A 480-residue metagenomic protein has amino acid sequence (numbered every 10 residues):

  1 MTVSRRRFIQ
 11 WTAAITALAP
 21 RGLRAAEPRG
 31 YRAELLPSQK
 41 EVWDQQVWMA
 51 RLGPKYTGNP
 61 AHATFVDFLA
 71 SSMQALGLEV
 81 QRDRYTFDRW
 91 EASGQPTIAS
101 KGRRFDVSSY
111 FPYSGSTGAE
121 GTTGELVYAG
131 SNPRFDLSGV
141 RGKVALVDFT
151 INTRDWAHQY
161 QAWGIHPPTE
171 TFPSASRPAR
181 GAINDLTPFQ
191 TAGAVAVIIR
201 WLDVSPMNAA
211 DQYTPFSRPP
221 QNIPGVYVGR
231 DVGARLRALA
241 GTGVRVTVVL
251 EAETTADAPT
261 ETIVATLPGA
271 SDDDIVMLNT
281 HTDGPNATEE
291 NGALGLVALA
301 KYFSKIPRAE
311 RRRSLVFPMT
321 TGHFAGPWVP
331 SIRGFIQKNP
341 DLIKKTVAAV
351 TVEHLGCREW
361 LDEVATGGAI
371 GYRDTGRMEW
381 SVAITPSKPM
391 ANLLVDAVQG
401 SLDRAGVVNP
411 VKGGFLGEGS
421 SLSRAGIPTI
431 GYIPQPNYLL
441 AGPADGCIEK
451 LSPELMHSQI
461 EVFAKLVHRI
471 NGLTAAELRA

Functional and structural regions predicted by a protein language model:
M1-V3: Secretory targeting signals
R7-A25: N-terminal export signals
E27-P60, L76, D83-Y85, A209-R218 (+2 more regions): N-terminal capping segment at the start of a domain
L35-Q39, Q46-G164: Noncatalytic luminal/extracellular "stalk/propeptide" segments of secretory-pathway proteins
D44, F303-W328: Short helix-loop-beta-strand segments that form the rim/entrance of peptidase-like active sites
D106-G139, Y213-E290, A298-I306: Soluble metallo-hydrolase cores and metallopeptidase-like ectodomains found primarily in the secretory/periplasmic
R141, D273, T320-T429: Metal-dependent peptidase/peptidase-like ectodomains
G229, N437-A480: His/Asp/Glu-rich mid-to-C-terminal helical/loop segments that flank catalytic regions of hydrolases
